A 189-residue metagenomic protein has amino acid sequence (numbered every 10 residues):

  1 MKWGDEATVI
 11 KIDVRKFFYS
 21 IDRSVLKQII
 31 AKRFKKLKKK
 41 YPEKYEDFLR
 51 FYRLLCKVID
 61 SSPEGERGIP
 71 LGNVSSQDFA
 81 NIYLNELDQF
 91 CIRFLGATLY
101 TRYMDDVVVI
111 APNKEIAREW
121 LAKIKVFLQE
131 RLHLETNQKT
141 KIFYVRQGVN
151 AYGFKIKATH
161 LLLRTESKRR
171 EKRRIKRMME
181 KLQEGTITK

Functional and structural regions predicted by a protein language model:
M1, V58-G65, R118-A122, T136-K189: Right-hand nucleic-acid polymerase module
K2-M104, V108-K123, F143, K189: Conserved polymerase palm-domain catalytic core
T98-L99, L134-N137: Short secondary-structure junctions
K123-E130: An active-site-proximal "capping" alpha-helix that borders the catalytic cofactor pocket
E130-R131, K139: Juxtamembrane/interface motifs at transmembrane-helix termini
